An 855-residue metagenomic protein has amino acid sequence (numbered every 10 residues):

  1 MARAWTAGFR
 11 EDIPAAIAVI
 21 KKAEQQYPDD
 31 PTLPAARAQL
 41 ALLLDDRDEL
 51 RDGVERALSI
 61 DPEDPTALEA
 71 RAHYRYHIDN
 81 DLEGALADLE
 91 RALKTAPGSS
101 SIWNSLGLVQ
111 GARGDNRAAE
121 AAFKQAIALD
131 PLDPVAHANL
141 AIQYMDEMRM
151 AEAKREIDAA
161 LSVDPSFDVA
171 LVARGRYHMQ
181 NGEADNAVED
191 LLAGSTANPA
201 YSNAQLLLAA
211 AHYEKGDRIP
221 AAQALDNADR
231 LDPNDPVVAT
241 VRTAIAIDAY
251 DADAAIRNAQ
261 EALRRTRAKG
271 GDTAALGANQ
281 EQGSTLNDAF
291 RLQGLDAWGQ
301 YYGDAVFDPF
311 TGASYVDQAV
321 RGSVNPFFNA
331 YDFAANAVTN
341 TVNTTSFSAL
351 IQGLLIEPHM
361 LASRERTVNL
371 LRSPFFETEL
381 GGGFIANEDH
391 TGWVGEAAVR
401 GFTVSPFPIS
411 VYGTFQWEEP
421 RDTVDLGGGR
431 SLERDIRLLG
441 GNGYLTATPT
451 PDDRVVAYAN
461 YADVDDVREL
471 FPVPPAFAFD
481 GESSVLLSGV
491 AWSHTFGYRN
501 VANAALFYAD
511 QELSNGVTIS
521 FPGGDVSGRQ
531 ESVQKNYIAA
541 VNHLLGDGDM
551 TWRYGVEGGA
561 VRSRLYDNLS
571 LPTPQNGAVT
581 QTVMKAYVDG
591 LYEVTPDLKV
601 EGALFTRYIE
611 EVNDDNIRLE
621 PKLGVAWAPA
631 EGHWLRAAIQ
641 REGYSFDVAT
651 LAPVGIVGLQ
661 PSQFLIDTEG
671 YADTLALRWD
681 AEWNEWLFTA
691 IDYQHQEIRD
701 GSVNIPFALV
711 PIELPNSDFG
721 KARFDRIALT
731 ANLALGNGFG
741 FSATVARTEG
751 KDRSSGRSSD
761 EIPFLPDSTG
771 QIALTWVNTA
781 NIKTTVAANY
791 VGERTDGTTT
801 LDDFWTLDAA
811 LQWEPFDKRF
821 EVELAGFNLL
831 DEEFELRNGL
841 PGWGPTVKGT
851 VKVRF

Functional and structural regions predicted by a protein language model:
I78, K215, G382-E388, F415-R421 (+18 more regions): Transmembrane beta-strands of outer-membrane beta-barrel pores
A173, Y201, I256, G271 (+2 more regions): Outer-membrane beta-barrel initiation region
A297, F376-T378, P406-V411, P451-A457 (+11 more regions): Repeated loop/turn-to-beta-strand initiation elements of outer-membrane beta-barrel proteins
V424-G428, L432-G440, T446-T448, D452-A502 (+4 more regions): Flexible loop and strand-edge segments within Gram-negative outer membrane beta-barrel domains
D510-E512, I519, R562-R564, E610-D615 (+6 more regions): Surface-exposed extracellular loop regions of Gram-negative outer-membrane beta-barrel proteins, predominantly
L677, P763-F855: Conserved C-terminal beta-signal and adjacent last beta-strands/turns of outer-membrane beta-barrel proteins
A690-R699, E713, S717-R794: Gram-negative outer-membrane beta-barrel transporters
